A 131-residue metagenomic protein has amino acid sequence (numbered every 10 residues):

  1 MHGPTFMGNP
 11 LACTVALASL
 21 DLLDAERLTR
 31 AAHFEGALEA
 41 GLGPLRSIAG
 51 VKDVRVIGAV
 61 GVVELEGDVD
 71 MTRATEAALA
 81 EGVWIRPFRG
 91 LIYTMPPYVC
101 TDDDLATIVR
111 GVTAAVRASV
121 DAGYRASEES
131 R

Functional and structural regions predicted by a protein language model:
M1-R131: Conserved N-terminal phosphate-binding loop of PLP-dependent enzymes in the Aspartate aminotransferase
